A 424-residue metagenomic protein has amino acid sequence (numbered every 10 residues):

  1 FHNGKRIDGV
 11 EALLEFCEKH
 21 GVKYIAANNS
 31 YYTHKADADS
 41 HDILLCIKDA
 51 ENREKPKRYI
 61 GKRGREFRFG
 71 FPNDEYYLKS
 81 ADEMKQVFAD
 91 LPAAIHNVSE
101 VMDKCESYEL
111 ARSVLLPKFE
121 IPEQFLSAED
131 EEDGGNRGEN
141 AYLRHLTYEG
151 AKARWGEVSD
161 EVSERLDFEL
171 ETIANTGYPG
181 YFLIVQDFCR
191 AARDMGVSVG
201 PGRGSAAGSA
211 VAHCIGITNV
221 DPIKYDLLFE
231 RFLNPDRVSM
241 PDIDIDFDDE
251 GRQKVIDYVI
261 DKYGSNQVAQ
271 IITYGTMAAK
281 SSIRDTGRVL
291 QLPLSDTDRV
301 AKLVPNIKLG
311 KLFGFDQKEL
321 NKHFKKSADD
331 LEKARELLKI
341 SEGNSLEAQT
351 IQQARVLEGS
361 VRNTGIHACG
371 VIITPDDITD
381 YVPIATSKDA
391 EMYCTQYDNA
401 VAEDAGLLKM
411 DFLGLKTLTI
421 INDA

Functional and structural regions predicted by a protein language model:
F1-A424: Alpha-helical scaffold/interaction cores of sigma-54-like transcription cofactors and many family A DNA polymerases
